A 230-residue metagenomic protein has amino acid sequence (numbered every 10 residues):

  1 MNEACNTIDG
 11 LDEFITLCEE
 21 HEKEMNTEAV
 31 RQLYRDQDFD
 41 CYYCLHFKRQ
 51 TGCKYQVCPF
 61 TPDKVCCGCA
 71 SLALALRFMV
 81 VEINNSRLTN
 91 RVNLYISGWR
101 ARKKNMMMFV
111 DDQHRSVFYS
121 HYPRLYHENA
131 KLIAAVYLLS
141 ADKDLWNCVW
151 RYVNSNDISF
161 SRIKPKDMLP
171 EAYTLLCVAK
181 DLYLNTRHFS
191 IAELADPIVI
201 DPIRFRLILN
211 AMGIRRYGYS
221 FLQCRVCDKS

Functional and structural regions predicted by a protein language model:
M1-K166, H188-S230: Extended, charge-biased low-complexity segments that typically form long amphipathic alpha-helices/coiled-coils
K164-L176: Intrinsically disordered, low-complexity segments enriched in Gly and acidic/Ser/Thr residues that form flexible
A172, R187-H188: Alpha-helix initiation and capping sites
